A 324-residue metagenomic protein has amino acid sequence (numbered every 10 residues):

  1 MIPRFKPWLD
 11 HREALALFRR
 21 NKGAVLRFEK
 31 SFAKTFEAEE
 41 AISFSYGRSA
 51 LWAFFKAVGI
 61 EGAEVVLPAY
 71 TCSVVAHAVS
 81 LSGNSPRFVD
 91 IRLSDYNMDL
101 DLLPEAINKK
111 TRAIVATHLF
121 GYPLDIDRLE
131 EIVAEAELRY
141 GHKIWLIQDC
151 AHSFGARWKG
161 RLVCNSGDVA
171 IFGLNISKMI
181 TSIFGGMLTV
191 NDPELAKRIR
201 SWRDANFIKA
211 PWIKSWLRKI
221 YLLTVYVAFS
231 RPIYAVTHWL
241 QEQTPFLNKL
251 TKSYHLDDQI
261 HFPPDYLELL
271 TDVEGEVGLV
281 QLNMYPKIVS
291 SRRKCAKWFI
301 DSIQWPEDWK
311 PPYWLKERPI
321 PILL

Functional and structural regions predicted by a protein language model:
M1-E61, L129-I132, H261, M284-K287: Conserved PLP-binding active-site segment in aminotransferase class I/II-type PLP enzymes
V25-S31, T35-A41, A113-T117, I126 (+1 more regions): PLP-dependent aminotransferase class I/II
S43, L67-P68, L188: Conserved SAM-binding loop
R48-A50, T71-C72, L119-Y122, H152-S153 (+4 more regions): Short, solvent-exposed loop/turn segments at secondary-structure junctions
K56-R157: PLP-dependent aminotransferase-like
W145-S182, K197: Conserved active-site segment immediately N-terminal to the catalytic lysine that forms the internal aldimine
F172-G173, M187-D192: Short beta-strand-to-turn element immediately C-terminal to the catalytic PLP-Schiff-base lysine in fold type I
